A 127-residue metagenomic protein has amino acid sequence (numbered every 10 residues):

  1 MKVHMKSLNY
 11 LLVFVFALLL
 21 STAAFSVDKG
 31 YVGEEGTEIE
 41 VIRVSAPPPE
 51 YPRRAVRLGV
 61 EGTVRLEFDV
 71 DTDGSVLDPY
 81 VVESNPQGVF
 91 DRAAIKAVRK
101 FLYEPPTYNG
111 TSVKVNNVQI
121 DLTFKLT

Functional and structural regions predicted by a protein language model:
K2, K6-Y10, T22-T127: Charge-biased low-complexity segments
F14-L20: Hydrophobic core
